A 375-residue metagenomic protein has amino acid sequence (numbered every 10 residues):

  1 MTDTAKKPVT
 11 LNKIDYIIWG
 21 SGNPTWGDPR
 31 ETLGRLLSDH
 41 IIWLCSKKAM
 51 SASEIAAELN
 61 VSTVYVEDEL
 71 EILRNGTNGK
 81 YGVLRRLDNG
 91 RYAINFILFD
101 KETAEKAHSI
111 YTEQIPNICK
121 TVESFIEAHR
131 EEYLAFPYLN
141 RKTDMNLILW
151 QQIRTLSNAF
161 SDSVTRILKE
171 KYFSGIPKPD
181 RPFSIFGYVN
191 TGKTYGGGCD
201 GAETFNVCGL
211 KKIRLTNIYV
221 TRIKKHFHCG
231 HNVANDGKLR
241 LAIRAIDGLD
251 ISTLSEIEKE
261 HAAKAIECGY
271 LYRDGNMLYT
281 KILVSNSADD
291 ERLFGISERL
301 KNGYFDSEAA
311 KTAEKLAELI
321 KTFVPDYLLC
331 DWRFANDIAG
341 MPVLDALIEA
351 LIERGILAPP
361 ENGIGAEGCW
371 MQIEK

Functional and structural regions predicted by a protein language model:
M1-T2, W26, E31-A56, L73: Basic, Lys/Arg-rich alpha-helical nucleic-acid-recognition elements, primarily the DNA-binding modules of transcription
P8-H40, C199-R240: Short alpha-helical segments that sit at the start of domains
K47-E54, L241-E256: Short capping segments at the starts of secondary-structure elements
L59-Y81, T253-C268, R273: Short amphipathic alpha-helical interaction segments
D88-F96, N276-V284: Minor-groove-contacting beta-hairpin "wing" of winged helix-turn-helix DNA-binding domains
N95-R130, V284-L319: Short, amphipathic alpha-helical interaction segments positioned at domain boundaries
H108-T221: Extended alpha-helical scaffolding regions
N140-D144, I266-G269, G303, S307-A335 (+5 more regions): Phosphate/adenylate-binding glycine loop and adjacent helical scaffold
